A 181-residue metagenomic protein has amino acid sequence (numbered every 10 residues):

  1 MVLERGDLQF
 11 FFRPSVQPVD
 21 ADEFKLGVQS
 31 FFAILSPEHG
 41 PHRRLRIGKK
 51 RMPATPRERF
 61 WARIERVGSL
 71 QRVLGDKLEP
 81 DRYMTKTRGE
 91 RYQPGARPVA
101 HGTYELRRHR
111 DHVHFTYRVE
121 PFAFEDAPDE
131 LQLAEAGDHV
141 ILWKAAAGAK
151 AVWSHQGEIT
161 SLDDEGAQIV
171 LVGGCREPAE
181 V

Functional and structural regions predicted by a protein language model:
M1-K49, R59, R63-E65: Long, contiguous regulatory modules within eukaryotic nuclear regulatory proteins
V2-F11, D22, E79-R82, T87-G95: Short linear motifs at secondary-structure transitions and domain/linker junctions
P18-V19, G40-L45, P53, E120-L131: Short, surface-exposed beta-strand/loop "edge" segments at domain boundaries and coil↔beta transitions
F24-L26, R51, F60-R63, L131-L133 (+2 more regions): Generic preference for flexible, low-structure residues
S30-F31, R82, K86, T103: A composition-driven signal for long, intrinsically disordered, charge-rich low-complexity tracts
I34, K49-K50, T103, D129: Intrinsically disordered, low-complexity boundary segments flanking structured domains
T55-M84: Compact, glycine/acidic-enriched structural inserts
G89-V181: A eukaryote-biased signal for long
